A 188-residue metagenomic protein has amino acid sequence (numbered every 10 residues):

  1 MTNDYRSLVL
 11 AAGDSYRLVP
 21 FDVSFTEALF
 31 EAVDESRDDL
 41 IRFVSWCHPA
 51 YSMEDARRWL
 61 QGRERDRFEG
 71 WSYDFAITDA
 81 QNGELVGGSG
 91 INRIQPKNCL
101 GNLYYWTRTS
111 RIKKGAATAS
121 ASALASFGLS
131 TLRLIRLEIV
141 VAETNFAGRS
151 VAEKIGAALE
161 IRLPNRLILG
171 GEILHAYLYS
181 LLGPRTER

Functional and structural regions predicted by a protein language model:
M1-A28, A32-D39, D74-R188: Acyl-donor (CoA/ACP) binding surface of acyl/acetyltransferases
D4, G62-E64: Short, P/G- and charge-enriched loop/turn segments at secondary-structure junctions
F21, A32, H48-D55, E69: Generic, well-ordered alpha-helical segments
D34-R37, H48, E64: Residue-level detector of secondary-structure transition/capping positions
I41-Q61: Conserved GNAT-fold acetyl-CoA-binding loop/helix
F43, C47, G70-D74, I135: Short, polar/charged, Gly/Pro-enriched helix-capping and turn/loop motifs at alpha-helix termini and inter-helix linkers
Y51-S52, R67, G171, T186: A short hydrophobic/aromatic micro-motif that marks alpha-helical segments and, especially, helix-coil
R65-G70, A157: Short loop/turn motifs at secondary-structure junctions and domain boundaries
